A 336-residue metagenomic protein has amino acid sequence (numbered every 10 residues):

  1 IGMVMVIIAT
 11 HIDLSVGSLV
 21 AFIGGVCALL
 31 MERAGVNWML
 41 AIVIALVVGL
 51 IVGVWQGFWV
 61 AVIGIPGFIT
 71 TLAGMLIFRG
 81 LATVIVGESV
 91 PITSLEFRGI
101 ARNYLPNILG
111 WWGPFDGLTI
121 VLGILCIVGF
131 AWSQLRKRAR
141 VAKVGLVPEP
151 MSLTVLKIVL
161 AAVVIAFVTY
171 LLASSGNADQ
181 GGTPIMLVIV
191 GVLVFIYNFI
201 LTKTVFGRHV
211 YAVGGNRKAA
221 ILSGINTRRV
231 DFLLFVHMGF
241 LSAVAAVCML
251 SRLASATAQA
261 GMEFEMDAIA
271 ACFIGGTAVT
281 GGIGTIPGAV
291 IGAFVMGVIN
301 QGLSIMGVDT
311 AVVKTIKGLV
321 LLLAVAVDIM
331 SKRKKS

Functional and structural regions predicted by a protein language model:
I1-A34, F58-F68, A219, R252 (+2 more regions): Single transmembrane alpha-helix segments in multi-pass membrane proteins
S18-F22, M39-V47, I69-L72, L187-G191 (+5 more regions): Hydrophobic alpha-helical transmembrane segments
G35-L76, I291-G292, M296: Alpha-helical transmembrane segments within multi-pass membrane transporters and channels
G53, F235-A246, R252-K317: Transmembrane alpha-helical segments in multi-pass inner-membrane proteins
M75-L201, A258: Transmembrane helix-bundle core of multi-pass membrane transporters and related energy-transducing complexes
G87, L171-L187, N198-T202, G207 (+2 more regions): Inter-helical junctions in multi-pass inner-membrane proteins, predominant in energy-converting antiporter-like
S89, C126-V159, N226-R229, L303-S336: Cytosolic-side transmembrane-helix boundaries in multi-pass membrane proteins
Q134-P148, F195-F235: Membrane-helix/interface signature in polytopic inner-membrane proteins
